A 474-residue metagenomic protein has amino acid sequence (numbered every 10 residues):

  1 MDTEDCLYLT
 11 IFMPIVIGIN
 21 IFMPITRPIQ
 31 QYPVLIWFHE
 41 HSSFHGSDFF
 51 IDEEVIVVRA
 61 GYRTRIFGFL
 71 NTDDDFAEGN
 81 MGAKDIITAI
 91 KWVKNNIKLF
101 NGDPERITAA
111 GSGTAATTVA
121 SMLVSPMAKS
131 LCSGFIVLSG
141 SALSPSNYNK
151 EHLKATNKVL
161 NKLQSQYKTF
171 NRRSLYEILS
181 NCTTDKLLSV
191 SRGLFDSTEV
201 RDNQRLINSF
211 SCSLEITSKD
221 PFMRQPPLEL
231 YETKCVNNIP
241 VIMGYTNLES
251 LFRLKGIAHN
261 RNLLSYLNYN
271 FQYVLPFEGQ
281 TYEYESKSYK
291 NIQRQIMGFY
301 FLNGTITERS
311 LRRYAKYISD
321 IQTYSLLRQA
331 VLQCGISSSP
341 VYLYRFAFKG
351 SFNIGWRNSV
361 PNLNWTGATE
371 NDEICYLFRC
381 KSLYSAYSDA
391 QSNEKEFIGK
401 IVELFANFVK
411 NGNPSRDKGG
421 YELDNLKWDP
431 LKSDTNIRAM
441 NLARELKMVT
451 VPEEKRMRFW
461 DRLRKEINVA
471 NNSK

Functional and structural regions predicted by a protein language model:
M1-T3, F76-A83, A315-S319, Q391-K395: Short acidic-aromatic active-site loops that bind/stabilize oxyanions
D2-Y176, Y231-L254: Serine-hydrolase-like catalytic core of hydrolytic proteins
E4-L7, K84-K91, T117, K154 (+4 more regions): A structural signal for well-ordered alpha-helical segments within the folded catalytic domains of diverse enzymes
E40-S42, G113-A116, T184-K186, F348-F352 (+2 more regions): Short, internal active-site loops enriched in acidic
E105, Q166-E177, R192, L343-R345 (+1 more regions): Surface-exposed patches in mature extracellular/periplasmic domains of secreted proteins
P126, L163, T183, Q333 (+1 more regions): Sec/Tat-exported extracytoplasmic proteins
N181, D185-K395: Substrate-gating cap/lid region and adjacent catalytic-acid/histidine neighborhood within extracellular/lumenal
G304, L332-V341, K349-G350, K381 (+1 more regions): Alpha/beta-hydrolase-fold serine-hydrolase catalytic core, especially in secreted/extracellular enzymes
